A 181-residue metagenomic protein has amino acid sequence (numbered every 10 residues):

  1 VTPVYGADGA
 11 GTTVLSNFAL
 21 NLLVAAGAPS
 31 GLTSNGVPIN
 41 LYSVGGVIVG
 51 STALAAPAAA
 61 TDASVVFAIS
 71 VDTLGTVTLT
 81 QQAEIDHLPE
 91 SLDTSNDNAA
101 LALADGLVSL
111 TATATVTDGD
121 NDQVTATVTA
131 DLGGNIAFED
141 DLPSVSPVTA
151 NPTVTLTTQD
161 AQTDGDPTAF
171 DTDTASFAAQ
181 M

Functional and structural regions predicted by a protein language model:
V1-M181: Acidic/polar, solvent-exposed loop/turn segments
